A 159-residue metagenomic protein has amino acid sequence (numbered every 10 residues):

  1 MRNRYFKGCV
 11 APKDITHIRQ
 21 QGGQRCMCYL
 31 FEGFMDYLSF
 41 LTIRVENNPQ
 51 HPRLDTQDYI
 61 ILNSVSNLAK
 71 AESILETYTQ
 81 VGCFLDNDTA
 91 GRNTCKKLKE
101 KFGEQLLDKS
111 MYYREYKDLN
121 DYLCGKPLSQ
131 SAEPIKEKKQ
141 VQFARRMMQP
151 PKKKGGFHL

Functional and structural regions predicted by a protein language model:
M1-I74: Phosphate-handling DNA/RNA-contact segment within nucleic-acid enzymes
R44-L159: TOPRIM fold recognition
